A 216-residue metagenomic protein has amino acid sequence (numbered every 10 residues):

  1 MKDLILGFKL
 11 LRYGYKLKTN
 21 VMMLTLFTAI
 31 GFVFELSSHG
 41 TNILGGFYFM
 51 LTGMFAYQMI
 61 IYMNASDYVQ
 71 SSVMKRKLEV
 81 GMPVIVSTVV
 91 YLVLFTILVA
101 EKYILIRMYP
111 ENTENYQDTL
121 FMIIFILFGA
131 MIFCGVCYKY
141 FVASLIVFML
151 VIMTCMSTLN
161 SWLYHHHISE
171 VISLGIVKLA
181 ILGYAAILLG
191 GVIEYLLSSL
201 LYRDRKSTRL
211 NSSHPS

Functional and structural regions predicted by a protein language model:
M1-S66, G81-R209: Hydrophobic alpha-helical transmembrane segments of membrane proteins
R76-K77: Alpha-helix N-cap/start motif
L210-S216: Single conserved hydrophobic/aromatic residue that forms the stacking wall/gate of nucleotide- or nucleobase-binding
